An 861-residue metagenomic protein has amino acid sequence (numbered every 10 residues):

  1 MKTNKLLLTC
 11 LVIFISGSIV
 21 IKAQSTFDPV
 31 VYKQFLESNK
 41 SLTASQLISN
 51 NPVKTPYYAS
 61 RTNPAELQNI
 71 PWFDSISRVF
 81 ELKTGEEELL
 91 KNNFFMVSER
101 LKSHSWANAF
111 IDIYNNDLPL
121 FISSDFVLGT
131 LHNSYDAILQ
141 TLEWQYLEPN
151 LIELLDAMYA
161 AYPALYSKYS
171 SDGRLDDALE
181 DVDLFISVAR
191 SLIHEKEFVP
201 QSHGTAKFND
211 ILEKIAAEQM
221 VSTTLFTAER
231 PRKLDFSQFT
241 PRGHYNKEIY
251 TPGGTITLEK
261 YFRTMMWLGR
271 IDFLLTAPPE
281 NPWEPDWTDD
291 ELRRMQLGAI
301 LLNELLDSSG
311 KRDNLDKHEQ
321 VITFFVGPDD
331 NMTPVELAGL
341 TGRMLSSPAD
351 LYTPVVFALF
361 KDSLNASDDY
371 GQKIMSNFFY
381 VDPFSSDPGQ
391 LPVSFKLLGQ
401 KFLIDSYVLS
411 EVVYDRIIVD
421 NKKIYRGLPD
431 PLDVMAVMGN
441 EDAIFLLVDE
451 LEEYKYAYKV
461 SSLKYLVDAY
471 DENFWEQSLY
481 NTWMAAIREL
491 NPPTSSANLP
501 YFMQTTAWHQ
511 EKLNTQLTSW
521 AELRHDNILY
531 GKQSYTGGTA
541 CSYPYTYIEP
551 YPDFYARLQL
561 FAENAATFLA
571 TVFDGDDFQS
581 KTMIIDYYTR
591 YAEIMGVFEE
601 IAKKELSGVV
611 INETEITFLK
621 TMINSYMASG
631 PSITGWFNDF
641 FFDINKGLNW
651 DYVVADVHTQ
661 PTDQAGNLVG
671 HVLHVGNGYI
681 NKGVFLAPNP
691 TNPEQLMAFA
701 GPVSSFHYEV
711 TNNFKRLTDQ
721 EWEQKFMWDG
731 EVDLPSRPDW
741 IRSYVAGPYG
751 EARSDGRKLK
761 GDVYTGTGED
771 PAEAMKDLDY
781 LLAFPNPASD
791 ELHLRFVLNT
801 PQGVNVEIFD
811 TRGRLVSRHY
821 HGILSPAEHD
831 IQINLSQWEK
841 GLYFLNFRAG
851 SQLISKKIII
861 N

Functional and structural regions predicted by a protein language model:
M1-T3: N-terminal secretory signal peptides that target proteins for export/translocation
K5-L6, V597: Hydrophobic alpha-helical segments and their boundary regions
L6-F14, I21-K22, A772-F784, A788-N861: C-terminal outer-membrane/trafficking sorting elements
Q24-Y764: Long, non-catalytic protein-protein interaction scaffolds
Y764-D770: Short, compositionally biased serine/threonine- and acidic-rich segments at solvent-exposed termini, linkers, or domain
